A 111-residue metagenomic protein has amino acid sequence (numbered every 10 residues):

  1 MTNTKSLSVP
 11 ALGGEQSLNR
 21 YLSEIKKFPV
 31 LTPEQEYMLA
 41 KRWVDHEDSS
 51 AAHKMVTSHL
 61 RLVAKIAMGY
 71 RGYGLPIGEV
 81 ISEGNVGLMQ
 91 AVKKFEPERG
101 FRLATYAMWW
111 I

Functional and structural regions predicted by a protein language model:
N3-I111: Alpha-helical promoter-recognition and RNA polymerase-docking modules of transcription initiation factors, dominated by
